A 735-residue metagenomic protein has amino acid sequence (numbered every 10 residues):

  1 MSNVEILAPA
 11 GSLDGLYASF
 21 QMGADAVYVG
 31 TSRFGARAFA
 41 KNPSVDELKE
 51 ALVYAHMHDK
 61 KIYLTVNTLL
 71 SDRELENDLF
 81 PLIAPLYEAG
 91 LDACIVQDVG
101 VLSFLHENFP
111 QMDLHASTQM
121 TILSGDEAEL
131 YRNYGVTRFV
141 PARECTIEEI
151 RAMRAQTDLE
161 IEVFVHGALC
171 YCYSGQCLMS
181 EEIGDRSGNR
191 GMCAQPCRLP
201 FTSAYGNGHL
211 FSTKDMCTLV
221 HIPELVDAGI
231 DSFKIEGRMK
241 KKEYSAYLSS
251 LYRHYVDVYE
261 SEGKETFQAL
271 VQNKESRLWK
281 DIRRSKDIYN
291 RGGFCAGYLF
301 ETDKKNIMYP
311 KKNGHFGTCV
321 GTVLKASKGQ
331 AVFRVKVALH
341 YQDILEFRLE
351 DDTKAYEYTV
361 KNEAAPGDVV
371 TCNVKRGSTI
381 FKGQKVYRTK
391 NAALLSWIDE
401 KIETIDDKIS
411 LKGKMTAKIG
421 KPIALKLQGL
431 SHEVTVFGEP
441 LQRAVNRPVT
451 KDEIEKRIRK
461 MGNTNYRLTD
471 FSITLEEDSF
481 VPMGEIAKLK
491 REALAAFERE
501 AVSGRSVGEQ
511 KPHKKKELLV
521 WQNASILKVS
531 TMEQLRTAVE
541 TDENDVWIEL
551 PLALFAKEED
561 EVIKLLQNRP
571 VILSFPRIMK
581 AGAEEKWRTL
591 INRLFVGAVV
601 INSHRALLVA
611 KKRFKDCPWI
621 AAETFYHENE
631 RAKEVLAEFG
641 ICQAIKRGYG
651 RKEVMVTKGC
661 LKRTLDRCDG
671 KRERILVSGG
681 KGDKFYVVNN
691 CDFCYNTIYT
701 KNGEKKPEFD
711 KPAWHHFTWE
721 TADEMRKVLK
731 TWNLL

Functional and structural regions predicted by a protein language model:
M1-I122, V140-K234, M239-L735: Active-site pocket-lining/capping segments in soluble small-molecule metabolic enzymes
G135-V136: As written
